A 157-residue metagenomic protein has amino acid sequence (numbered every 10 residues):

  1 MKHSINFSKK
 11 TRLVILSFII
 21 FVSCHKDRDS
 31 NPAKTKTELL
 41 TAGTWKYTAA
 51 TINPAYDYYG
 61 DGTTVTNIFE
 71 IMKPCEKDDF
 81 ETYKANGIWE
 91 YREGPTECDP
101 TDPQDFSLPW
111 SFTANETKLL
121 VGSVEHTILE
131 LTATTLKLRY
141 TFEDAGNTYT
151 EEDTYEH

Functional and structural regions predicted by a protein language model:
K2-L13: Bacterial N-terminal signal peptides that target proteins for export
L13-I19: Sec-dependent N-terminal signal peptides
F21-S23: C-terminal motif of bacterial Sec signal peptides marking the signal peptidase cleavage site
H25-H157: Lipid interaction determinants
